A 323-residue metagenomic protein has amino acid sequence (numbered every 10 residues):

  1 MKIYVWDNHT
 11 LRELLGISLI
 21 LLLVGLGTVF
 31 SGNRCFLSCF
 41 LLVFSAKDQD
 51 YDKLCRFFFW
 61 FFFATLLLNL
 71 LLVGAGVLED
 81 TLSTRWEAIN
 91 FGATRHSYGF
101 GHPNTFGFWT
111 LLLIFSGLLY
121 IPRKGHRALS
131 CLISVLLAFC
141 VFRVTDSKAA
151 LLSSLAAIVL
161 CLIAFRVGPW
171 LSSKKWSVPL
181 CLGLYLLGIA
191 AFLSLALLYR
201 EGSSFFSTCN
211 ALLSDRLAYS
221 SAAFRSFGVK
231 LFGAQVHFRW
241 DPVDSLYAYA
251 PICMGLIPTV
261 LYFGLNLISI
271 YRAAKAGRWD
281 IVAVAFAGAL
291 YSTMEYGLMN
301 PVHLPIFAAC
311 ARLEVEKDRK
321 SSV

Functional and structural regions predicted by a protein language model:
M1-L22, I121, V315-V323: Transmembrane signal-anchor hairpin modules in multi-pass inner-membrane enzymes, especially those that act on
W6-L15, P122-S130, K175, I270-V284: Membrane-interface helix-loop-helix junctions at transmembrane boundaries of multi-pass membrane enzymes, predominantly
L21-A64: Transmembrane alpha-helical segments and their membrane-water interfaces
R56-V77, G101-T145, L151-V159: Alpha-helical transmembrane segments of multi-pass inner-membrane proteins
L67-P103, S207-T208, Q235: Membrane-interfacial helix-loop-helix modules of multi-pass inner-membrane proteins that assemble, modify, or transport
L162-S207: A membrane-periplasm/extracellular boundary helix in multi-pass inner-membrane enzymes that assemble envelope glycans
A211, D215-P242, A250, M254-V260: TM-adjacent membrane-interface loops and short helices in multi-pass inner/ER membrane proteins
L256-A289, A311-R319: Hydrophobic transmembrane alpha-helices and their immediate junctions
